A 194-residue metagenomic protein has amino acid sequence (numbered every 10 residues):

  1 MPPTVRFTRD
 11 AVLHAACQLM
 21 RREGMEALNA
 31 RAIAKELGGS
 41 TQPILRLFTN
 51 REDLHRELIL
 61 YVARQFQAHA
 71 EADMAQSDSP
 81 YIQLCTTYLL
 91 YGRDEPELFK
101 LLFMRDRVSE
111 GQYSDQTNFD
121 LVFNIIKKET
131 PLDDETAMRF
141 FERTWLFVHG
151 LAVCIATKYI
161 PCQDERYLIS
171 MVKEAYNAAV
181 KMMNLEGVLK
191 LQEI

Functional and structural regions predicted by a protein language model:
M1-F7, N184-I194: N-terminal intrinsically disordered/low-complexity leader segments
A11, A15, L19-D53, E57: Helix-turn-helix
A11-Q18, R22, D53-Q76, Q83-L90 (+4 more regions): Alpha-helical structural segments
Y81-F103, G111-Q116, W145-A152: Helical hydrophobic small-molecule/effector-binding pocket
L101, W145-Q163, A178-L189: Amphipathic C-terminal alpha-helical segment
D106-L132, M138-R143, I169-K181: Amphipathic alpha-helical packing segments from all-alpha helical-bundle domains
